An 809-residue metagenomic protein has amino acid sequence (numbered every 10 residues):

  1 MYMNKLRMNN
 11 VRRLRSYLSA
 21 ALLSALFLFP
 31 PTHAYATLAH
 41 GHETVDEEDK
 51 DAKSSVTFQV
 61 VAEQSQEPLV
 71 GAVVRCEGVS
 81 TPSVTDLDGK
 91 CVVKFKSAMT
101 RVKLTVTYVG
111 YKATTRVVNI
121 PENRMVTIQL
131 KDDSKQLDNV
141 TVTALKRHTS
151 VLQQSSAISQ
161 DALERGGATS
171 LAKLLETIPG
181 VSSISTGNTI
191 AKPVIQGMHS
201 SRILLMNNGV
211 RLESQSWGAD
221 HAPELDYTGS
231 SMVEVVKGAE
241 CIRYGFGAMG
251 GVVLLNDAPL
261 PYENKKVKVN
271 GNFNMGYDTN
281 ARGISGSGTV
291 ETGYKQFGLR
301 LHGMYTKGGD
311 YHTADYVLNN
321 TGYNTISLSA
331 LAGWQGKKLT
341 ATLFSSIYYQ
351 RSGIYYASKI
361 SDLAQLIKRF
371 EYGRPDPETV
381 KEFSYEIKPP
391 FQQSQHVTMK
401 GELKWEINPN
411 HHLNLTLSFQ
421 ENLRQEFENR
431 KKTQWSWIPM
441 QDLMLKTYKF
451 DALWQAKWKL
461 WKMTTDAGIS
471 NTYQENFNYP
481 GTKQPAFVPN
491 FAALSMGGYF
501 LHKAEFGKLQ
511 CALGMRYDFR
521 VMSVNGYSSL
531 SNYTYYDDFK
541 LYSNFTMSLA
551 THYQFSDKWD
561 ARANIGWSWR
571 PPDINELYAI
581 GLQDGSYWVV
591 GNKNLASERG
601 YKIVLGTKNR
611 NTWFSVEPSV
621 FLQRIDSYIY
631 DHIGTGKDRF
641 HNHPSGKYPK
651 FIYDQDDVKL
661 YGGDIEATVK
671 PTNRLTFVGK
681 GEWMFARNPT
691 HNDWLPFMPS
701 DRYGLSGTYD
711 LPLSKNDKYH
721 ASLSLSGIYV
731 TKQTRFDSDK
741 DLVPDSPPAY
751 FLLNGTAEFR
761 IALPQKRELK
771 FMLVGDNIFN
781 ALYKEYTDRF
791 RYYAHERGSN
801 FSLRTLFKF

Functional and structural regions predicted by a protein language model:
L38-E48, Q59-S65, V70-E77, T105-Y111 (+2 more regions): Short, acidic, small-residue-rich periplasmic hinge/interaction motif at the N-terminus of Gram-negative outer-membrane
K94-K96, R211-A239: Short acidic/polar hinge/loop motifs at secondary-structure boundaries that mediate gating or recognition
M125-Q129, L171-L174, A191-V194, M206 (+4 more regions): N-terminal periplasmic accessory domains that precede and gate Gram-negative outer-membrane beta-barrel machines
G229-S231, I242-D315, N320-L328, G336-L339: Outer-membrane beta-barrel translocator/receptor signature
Q335-Y349, F383-N532, Y536-S548, H552-Q554 (+4 more regions): Face-selective signature of the C-terminal outer-membrane beta-barrel domain
P439-L453, G497, V590-A596, K602 (+2 more regions): Outer membrane beta-barrel strand-and-loop segments of large Gram-negative receptors, especially TonB-dependent
W569-R570, R624-D626, D631, F677 (+2 more regions): C-terminal beta-signal and adjacent terminal beta-strands/loops of Gram-negative outer-membrane beta-barrel proteins
L622-R624, H643-T734: Gram-negative outer-membrane beta-barrel transporters
